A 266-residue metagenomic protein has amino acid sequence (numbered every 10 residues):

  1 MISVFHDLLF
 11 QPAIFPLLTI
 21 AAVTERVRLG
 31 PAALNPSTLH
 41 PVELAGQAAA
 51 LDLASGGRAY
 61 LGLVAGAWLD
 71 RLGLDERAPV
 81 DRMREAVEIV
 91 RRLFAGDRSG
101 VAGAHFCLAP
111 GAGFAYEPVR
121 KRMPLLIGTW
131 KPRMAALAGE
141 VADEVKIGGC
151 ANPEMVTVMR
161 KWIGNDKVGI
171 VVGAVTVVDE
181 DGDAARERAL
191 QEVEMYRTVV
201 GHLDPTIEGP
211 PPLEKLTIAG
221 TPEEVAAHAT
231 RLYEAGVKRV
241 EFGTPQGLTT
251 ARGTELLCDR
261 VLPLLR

Functional and structural regions predicted by a protein language model:
M1-R266: Active-site-adjacent structural elements that line small-molecule/cofactor binding pockets in enzymes
